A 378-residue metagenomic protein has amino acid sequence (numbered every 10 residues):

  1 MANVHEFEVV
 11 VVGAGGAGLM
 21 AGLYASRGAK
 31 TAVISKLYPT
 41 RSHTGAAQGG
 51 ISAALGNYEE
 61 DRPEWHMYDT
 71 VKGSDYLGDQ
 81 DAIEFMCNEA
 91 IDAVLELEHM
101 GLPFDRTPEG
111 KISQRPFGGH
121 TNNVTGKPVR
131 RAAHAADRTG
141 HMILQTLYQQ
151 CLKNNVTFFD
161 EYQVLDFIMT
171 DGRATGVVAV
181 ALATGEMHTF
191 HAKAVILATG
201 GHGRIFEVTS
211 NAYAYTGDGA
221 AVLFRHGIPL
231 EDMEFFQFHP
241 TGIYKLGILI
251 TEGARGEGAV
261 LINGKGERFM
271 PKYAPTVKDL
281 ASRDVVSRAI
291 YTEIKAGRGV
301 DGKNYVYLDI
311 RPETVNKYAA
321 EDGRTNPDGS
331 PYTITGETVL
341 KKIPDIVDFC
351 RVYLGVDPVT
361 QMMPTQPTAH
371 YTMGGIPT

Functional and structural regions predicted by a protein language model:
V9-V33: N-terminal Rossmann-like FAD-binding beta1-loop-alpha1 element of flavoenzymes
S26-Q48, Y58: Glycine-rich FAD pyrophosphate-binding loop
A53-M86: Glycine-rich active-site loop/strand segments that organize a redox cofactor
Y76-Q80, P116-Q145, G203-E207, L308 (+1 more regions): Helix-loop-beta segment of a Rossmann-like dinucleotide-binding subdomain
G78-I91, R130-Q149, F159, T209-G217 (+1 more regions): Short beta-strand to alpha-helix junction loop
E98-E186, H191, A198, H239-Y244 (+1 more regions): Conserved redox-cofactor binding core of oxidoreductases
L165-A174, V178-V180, T338-T378: A glycine-rich dinucleotide-binding beta-alpha-beta segment and adjacent secondary-structure elements that constitute
V222, I228-V352, V356, T360 (+1 more regions): An anion/pyrophosphate-binding glycine-rich loop and adjacent beta-alpha core in soluble alpha-beta enzymes
